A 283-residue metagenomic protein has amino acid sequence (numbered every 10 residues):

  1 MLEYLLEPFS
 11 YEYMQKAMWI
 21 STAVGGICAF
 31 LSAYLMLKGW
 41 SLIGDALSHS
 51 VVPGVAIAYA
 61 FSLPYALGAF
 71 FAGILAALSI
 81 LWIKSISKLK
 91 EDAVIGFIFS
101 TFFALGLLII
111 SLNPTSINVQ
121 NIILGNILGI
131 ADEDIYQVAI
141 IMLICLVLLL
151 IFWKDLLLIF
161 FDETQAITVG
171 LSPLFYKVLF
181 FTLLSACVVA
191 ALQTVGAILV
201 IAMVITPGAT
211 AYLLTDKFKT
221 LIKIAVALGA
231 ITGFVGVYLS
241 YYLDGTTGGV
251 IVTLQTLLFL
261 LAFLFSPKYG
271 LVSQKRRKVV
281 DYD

Functional and structural regions predicted by a protein language model:
L2-K16, S87, V94-K154, Y282-D283: Transmembrane helix-bundle core of multi-pass membrane transporters and related energy-transducing complexes
Y13-G25, F61-L75, A139-L143, V189-M203: Structural signature of hydrophobic alpha-helical transmembrane segments
A17-I20, A66-F71, D92, G96 (+3 more regions): Loop-to-transmembrane alpha-helix initiation sites
A33-T115, Y212-K223, Y242-L243: Short loop segments and helix-boundary regions at transmembrane helix junctions of multi-pass inner-membrane proteins
S50-A60, F97-I109, G129-I130, P173-V178 (+2 more regions): Small-residue-rich segments of transmembrane alpha-helices in multi-pass membrane proteins, especially helix faces
V147-F180: Membrane-helix/interface signature in polytopic inner-membrane proteins
I198-G249: Transmembrane alpha-helical segments in multi-pass inner-membrane proteins
G245-V252, T256-D283: Cytosolic-side transmembrane-helix boundaries in multi-pass membrane proteins
